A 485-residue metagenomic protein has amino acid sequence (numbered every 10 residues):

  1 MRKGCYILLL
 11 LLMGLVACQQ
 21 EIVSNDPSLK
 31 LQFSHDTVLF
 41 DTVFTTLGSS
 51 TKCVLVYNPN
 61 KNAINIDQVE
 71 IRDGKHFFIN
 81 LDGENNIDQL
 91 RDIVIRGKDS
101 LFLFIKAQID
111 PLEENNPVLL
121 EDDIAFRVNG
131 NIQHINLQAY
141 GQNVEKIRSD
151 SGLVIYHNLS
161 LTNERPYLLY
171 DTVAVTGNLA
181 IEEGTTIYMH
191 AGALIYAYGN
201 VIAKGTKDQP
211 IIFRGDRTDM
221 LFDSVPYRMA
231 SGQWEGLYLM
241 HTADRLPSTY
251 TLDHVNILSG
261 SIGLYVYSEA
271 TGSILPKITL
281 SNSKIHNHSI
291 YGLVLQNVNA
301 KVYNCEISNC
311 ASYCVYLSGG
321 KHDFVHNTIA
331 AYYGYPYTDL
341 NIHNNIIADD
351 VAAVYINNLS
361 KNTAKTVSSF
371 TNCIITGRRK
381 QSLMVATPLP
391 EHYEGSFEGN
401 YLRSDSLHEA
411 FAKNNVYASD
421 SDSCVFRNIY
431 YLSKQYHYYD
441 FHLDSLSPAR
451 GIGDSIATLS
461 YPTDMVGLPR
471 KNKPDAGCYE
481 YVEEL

Functional and structural regions predicted by a protein language model:
R2-L9: Sec-dependent signal peptide recognition, specifically the positively charged N-region followed immediately by
G14-A17: C-terminal motif of bacterial Sec signal peptides marking the signal peptidase cleavage site
E21-S24, L31-T42, L47-S49, C53 (+4 more regions): Beta-strand/loop edge motif enriched in small/polar residues
S49-S50, K61-I66: Short acidic/proline- and small/hydrophobic-mixed sequence motifs that coincide with surface turns and coil-to-beta
V56-N60: Asparagine-centered strand-capping/turn motif at beta-strand->loop junctions
E70-Q89: Short, solvent-exposed loop/linker segments at beta-strand-coil boundaries, enriched for Pro/Gly and Ser/Thr
D475-G477: Conserved, structured regulatory domains from eukaryotic proteins
